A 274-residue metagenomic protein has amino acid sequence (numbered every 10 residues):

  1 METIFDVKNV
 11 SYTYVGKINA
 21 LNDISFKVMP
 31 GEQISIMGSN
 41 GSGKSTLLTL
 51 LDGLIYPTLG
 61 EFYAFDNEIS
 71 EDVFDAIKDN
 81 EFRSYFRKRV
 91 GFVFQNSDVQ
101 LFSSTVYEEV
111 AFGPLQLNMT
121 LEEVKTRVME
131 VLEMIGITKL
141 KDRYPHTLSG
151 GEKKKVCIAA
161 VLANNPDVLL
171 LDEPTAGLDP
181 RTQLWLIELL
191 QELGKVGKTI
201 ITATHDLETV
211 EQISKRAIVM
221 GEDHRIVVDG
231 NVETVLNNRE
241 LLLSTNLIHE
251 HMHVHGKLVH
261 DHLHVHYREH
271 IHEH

Functional and structural regions predicted by a protein language model:
M37-S39: The feature captures the beta-strand-to-loop junction immediately N-terminal to the Walker
D52: Helix-to-loop junction immediately C-terminal to a conserved catalytic motif
G60-F74: Conserved ABC transporter NBD signature motif
E122-L140: Conserved ABC ATPase "signature" region
Y144-L148, E152: Conserved ABC ATPase signature
V161-L162: ABC ATPase C-loop
T204-H205: H-loop/switch region of ABC-family ATPase nucleotide-binding domains
N237-H274: ABC ATPase nucleotide-binding domains
